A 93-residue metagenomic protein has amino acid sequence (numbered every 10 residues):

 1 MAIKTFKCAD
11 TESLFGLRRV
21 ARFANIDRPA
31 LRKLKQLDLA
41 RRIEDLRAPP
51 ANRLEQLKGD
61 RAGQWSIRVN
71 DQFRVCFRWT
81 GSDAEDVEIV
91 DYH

Functional and structural regions predicted by a protein language model:
M1-L34: Arg/Lys-rich, positively charged N-terminal/basic patches that mediate binding to nucleic acids
A2, D10, R19-R22, R42 (+2 more regions): Glycine-rich, flexible loop/turn motifs
K4, D27-A30, L46-P50, K58 (+1 more regions): Generic structural signal for well-ordered secondary structure
K4, R32-K33, R53, R68 (+2 more regions): Basic side chains
L37: Conserved phosphate-interacting/catalytic interface
R41-W65: A short, surface-exposed loop/turn module that caps and links secondary-structure elements
K58, W65-H93: Enriched for short, Lys/Arg-rich terminal
